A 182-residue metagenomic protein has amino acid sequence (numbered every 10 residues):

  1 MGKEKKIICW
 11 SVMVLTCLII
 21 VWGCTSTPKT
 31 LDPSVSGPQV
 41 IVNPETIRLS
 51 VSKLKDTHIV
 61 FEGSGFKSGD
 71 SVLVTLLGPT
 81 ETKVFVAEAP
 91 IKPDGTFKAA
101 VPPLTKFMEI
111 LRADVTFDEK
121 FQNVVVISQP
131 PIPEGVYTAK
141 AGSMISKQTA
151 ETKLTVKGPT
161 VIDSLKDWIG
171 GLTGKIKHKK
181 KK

Functional and structural regions predicted by a protein language model:
G2-S11: Bacterial N-terminal signal peptides that target proteins for export
E4-K5, I20-G23: Secretory targeting signatures
S11-V21: Bacterial N-terminal signal peptides
G23-K182: Extracytoplasmic/secretory-pathway segments with low complexity and glycosylation-like composition
